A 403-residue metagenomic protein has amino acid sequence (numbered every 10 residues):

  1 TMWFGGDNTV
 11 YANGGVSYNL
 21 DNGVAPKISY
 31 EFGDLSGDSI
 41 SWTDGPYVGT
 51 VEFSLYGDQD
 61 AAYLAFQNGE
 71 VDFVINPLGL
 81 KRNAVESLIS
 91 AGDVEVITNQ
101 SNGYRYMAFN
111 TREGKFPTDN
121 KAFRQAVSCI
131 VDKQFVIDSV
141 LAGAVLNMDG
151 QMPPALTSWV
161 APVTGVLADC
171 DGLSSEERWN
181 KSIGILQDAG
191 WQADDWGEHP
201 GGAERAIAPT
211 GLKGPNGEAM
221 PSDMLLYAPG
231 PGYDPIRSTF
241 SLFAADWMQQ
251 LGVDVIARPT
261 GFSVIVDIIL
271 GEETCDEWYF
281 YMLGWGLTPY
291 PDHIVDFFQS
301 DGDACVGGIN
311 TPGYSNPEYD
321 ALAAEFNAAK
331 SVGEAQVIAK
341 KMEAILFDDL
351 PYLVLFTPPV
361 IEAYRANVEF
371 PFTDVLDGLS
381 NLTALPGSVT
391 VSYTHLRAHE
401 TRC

Functional and structural regions predicted by a protein language model:
T1, N22-I28: Repeated loop/turn-to-beta-strand initiation elements of outer-membrane beta-barrel proteins
M2, V10, Y30-D34: Transmembrane beta-strands of outer-membrane beta-barrel pores
N13-S17, K27-S29, T43: Outer-membrane beta-barrel architecture
Y18-N22, F32-D34, E113: Outer-membrane beta-barrel strand-turn architecture
S39, E52-K115, Q134, D138-V140 (+2 more regions): Extracellular/periplasmic solute-recognition and catalytic clefts
G49-S54, M220-G230, V255: Short, well-ordered beta-strand elements
I97-Q100, R105, I130-G165, I183-G184 (+2 more regions): Detector for C-terminal structural segments
N147-P209, G230-S238, I338: Structural transition elements
